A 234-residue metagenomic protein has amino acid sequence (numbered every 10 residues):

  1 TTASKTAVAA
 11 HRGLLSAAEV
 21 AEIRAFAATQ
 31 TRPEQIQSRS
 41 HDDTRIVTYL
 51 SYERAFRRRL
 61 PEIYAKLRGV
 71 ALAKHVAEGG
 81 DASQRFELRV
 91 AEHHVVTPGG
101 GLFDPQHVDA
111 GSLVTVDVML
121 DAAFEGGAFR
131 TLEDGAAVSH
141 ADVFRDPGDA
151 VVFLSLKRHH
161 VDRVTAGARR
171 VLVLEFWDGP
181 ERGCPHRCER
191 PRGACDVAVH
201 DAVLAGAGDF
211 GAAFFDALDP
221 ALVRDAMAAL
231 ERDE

Functional and structural regions predicted by a protein language model:
T1-R85, G193, V199: Non-heme Fe(II)/2-oxoglutarate
T2, T6-A9, F26, R54 (+7 more regions): Residue-level detector of intrinsically disordered, flexible termini and proteolytic processing junctions
S4-T6, T31, L132-D134, L174-M227: Double-stranded beta-helix
S38, L102-D104, A228: A subset of signal/propeptide-processing and intrinsically disordered low-complexity segments in secreted/extracellular
Y52-I63, G99-V108, A202-G206: Short, charged low-complexity intrinsically disordered segments located at boundaries of structured domains
L72-V197: Catalytic core of non-heme Fe(II) oxygenases with the double-stranded beta-helix
L230-E234: Long, low-complexity, Ser/Pro/Thr- and acidic-rich intrinsically disordered regulatory regions
